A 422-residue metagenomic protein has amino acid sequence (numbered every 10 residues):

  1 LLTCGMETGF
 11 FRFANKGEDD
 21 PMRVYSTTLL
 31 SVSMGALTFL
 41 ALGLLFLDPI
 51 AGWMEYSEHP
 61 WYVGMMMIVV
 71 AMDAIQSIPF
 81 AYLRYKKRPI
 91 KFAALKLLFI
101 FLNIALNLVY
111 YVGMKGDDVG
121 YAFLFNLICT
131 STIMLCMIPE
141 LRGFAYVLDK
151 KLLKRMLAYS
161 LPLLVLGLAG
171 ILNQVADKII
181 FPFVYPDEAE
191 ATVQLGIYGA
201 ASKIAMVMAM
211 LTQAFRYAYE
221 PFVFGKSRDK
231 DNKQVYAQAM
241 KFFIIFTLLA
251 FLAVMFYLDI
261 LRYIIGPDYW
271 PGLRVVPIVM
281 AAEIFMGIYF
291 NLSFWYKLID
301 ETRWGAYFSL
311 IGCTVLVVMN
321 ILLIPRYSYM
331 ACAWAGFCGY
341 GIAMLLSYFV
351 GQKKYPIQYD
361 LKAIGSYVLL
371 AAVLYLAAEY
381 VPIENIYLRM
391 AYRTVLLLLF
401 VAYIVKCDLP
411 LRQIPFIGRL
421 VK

Functional and structural regions predicted by a protein language model:
L1, P60-W61, V119, R155-Y159 (+3 more regions): Interfacial/gating helices of multi-pass transporter permease domains
N15-S31, I197-S309: Specific pore-lining/lateral-gate transmembrane helices of multi-pass inner-membrane transport and insertion machines
T38-Y56, L249-D268, R326: Short membrane-interface helical motifs at transmembrane helix boundaries in multi-pass membrane transporters
A41, E55-P79, A94-L97, F101 (+4 more regions): Alpha-helical transmembrane segments of multi-pass membrane proteins
P60, G64, A93-R142, Y159 (+4 more regions): Hydrophobic alpha-helical transmembrane segments
N107-L108, L166-V175, V317-I321, A372-I386: Hydrophobic alpha-helical transmembrane segments in multi-pass integral membrane proteins
G120, L135-Q174, A218, F222-Q234 (+2 more regions): Interhelical loop/hinge segments that connect adjacent transmembrane helices in multipass membrane
A378-K422: Membrane-proximal transmembrane or re-entrant/amphipathic helices at the cytosolic face
